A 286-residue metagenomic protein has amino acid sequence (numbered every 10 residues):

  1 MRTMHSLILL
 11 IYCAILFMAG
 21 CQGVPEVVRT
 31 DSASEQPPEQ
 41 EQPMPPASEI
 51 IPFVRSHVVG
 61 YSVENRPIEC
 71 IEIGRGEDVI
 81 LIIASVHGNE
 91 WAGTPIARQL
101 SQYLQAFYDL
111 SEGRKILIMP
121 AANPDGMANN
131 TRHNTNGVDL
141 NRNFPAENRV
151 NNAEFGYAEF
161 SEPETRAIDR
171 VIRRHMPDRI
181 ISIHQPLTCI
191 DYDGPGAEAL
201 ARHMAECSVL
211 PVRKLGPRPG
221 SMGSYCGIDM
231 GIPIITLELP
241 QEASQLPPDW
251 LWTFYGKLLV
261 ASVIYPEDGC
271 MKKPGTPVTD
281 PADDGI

Functional and structural regions predicted by a protein language model:
M1-I8: Bacterial N-terminal signal peptides that target proteins for export
M18-G20: C-terminal motif of bacterial Sec signal peptides marking the signal peptidase cleavage site
Q22-P25: Bacterial signal peptide processing site
V27, N141, P219-D280: Active-site-adjacent mobile loop/cap segments within catalytic or ligand-binding domains
R29-V59, D284: N-terminal low-complexity, Pro/Thr/Ser-rich intrinsically disordered segments that act as propeptides or flexible
G60-Y61, R66-I68, I83-G88: N-terminal carbohydrate-binding/catalytic regions of secreted carbohydrate-active enzymes
E69-E77: Short beta-strand-to-loop junctions in surface cap/lid or active-site-entrance loops
E77-V86, E90-P217, S224, I232 (+1 more regions): Active-site/substrate-binding loop(s) of hydrolase catalytic cores
